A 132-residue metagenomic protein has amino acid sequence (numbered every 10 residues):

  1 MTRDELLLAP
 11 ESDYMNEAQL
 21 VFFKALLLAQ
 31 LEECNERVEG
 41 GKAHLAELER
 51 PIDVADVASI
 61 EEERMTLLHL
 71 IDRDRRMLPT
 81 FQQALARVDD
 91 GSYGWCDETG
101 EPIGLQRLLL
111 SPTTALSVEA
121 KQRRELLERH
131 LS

Functional and structural regions predicted by a protein language model:
M1-D90, E128, S132: Interaction interfaces in information-processing and related assembly proteins
R75, Y93, T114: Residues immediately within or flanking Cys/His clusters that coordinate Zn2+ in small zinc-binding modules
V88-W95, P102: Cys/His-rich Zn2+-binding cysteine-cluster or related metal-binding knuckle/ribbon modules and their
C96-T99, S117: Short cysteine-rich clusters marking metal-coordination/redox-active sites
G100-E101, P112: A short beta-strand motif that forms part of the nucleic acid-binding face of small beta-barrel RNA-binding folds
I103-G104, E125: Short functional micro-motifs and their immediate structural scaffolds
Q106-L110: Short Cys/His-rich "knuckle" micro-motifs
T114-K121: Cysteine-rich micro-motifs
